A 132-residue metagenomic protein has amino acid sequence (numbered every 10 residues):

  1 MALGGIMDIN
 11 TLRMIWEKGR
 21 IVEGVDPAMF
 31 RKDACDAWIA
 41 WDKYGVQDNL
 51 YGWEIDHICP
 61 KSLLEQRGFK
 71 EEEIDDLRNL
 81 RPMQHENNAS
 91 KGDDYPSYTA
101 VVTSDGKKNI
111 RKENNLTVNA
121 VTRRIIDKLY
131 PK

Functional and structural regions predicted by a protein language model:
M1: OB-fold/S1-family RNA-binding modules
I6-E54, Q84: Short cysteine-rich loop/turn motifs with clustered Cys
V22, S62-Q66, N87-Y95: Amphipathic alpha-helical interaction segments
A40, D48-Y51, D75, A100 (+1 more regions): Extended terminal accessory/targeting regions
G45-G68, N79-E86: Histidine-centered catalytic micro-motifs used for acid/base chemistry in nuclease and nucleotide-processing active
I74-K107: Short Cys/His-centered divalent metal-binding micro-motifs
K108-K132: Short Fe-S-cluster ligation motifs
